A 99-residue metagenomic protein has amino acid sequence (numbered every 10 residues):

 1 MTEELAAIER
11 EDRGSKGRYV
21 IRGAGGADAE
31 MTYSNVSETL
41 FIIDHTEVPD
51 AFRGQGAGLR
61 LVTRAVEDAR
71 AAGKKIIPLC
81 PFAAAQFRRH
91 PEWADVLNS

Functional and structural regions predicted by a protein language model:
T2-F41: N-terminal first-folded block
N35-E38, I42-D44, R88-E92: K/E-rich alpha-helical interaction surfaces of small helical-bundle regulatory domains
I42-D44, T63-D68: Short, hydrophobic/aliphatic alpha-helical segments
H45-T46, P81: Short, conserved active-site loops that position catalytic residues or coordinate cofactors/metal ions across diverse
T46-R53: A short, internal acetyl-CoA/4′-phosphopantetheine-binding micro-motif in the GNAT/acyltransferase core
G54-A65: Conserved acetyl-CoA-binding loop-helix of GNAT-fold acetyltransferases
E67-S99: C-terminal structural segments of small proteins and small subunits
